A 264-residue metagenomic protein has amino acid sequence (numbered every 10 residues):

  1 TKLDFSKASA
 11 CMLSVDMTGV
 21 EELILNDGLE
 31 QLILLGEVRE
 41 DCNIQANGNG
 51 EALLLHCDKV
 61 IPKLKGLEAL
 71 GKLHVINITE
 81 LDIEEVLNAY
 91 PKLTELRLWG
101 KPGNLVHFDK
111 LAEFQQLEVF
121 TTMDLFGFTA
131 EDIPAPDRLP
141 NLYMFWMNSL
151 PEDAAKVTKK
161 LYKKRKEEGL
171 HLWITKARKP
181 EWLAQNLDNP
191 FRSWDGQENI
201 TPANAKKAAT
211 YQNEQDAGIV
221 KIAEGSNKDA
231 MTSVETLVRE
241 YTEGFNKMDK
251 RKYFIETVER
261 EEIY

Functional and structural regions predicted by a protein language model:
T1-P180: Concave beta-strand-loop units of leucine-rich repeat
N88, V106, A112, T210 (+2 more regions): Short, well-structured alpha-helical interface segments that form or flank functional binding sites
W99, M123, E243, K247-K250: Positions within ordered alpha-helical repeat solenoids
H171-A223: Short terminal alpha-helical segments
H171-K176, P180, Y253-Y264: Amphipathic alpha-helical binding modules
K207, S233-L237, E259, I263: Residue-level detector of well-ordered alpha-helical segments, enriched for hydrophobic/aromatic packing positions
A223-S226, D249-E256: Long, hydrophobic, amphipathic alpha-helical segments used as structural scaffolds
S226-M248: Mature extracytoplasmic domains of secretory-pathway proteins
